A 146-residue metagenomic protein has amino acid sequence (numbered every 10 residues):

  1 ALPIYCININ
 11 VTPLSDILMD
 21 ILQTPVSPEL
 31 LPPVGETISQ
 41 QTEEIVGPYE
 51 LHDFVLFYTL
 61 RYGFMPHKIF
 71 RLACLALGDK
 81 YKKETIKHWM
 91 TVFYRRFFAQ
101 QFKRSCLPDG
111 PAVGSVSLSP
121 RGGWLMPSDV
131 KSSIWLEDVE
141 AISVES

Functional and structural regions predicted by a protein language model:
A1-S146: ATP/NTP-dependent adenylation/nucleotidyl-transfer catalytic domains that generate, transfer, or process NMP-activated
